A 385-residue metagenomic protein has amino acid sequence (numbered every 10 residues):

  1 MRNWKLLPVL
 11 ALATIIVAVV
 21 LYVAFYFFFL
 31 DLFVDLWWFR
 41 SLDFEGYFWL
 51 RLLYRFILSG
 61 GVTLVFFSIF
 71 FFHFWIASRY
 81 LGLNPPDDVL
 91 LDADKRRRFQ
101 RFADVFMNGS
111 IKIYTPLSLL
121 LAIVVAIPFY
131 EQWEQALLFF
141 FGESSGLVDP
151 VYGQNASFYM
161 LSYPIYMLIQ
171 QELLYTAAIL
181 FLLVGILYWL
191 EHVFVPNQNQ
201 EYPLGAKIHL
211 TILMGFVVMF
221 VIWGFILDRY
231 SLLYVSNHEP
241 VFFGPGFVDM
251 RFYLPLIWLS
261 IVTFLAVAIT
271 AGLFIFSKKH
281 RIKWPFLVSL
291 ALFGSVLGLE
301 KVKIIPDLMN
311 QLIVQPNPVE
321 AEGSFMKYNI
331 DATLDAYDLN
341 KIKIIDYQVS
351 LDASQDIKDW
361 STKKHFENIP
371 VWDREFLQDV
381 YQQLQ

Functional and structural regions predicted by a protein language model:
M1-N3: N-terminal hydrophobic targeting signals that begin at the initiator methionine
K5-V9, I15-A18, Y22-Q385: Soluble extracytoplasmic regions of secretory-pathway and membrane proteins
